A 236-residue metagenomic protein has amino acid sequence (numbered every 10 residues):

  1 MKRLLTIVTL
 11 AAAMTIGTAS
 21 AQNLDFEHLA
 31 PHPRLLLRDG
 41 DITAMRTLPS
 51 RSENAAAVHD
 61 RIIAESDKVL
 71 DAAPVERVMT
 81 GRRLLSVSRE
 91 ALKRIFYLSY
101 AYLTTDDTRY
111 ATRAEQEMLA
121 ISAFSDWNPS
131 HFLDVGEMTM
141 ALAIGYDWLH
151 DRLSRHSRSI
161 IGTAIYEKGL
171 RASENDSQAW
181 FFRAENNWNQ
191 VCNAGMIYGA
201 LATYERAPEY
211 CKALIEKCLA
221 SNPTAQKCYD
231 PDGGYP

Functional and structural regions predicted by a protein language model:
M1-L4: Positively charged n-region of N-terminal signal peptides that target proteins for export
T6-T15: Bacterial N-terminal signal peptides
T15-I16, R51: Residues in and immediately flanking transmembrane alpha helices
A19-N23: Boundary at the C-terminal end of the N-terminal hydrophobic targeting segment
F26, R34-S50, A55-P236: Aromatic-lined, polymer-binding surfaces characteristic of secreted/periplasmic polysaccharide-degrading enzymes
P31: Beta-rich carbohydrate-recognition and catalytic domains
